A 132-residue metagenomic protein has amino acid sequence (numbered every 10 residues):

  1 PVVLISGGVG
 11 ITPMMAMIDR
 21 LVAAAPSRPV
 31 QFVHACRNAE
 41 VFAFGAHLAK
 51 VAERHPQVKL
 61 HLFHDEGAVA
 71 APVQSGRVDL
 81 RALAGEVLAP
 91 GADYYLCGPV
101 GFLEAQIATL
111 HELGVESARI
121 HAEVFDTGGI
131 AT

Functional and structural regions predicted by a protein language model:
P1-I5, Y95: Conserved beta-strand elements of the Class I
G8-V9, V100: Alpha-helix N-cap/helix-start capping motif
I11-A23: Histidine-anchored nucleotide/phosphate-binding helix
P29-T132: Reductase modules of NAD(P)H-dependent flavoproteins
